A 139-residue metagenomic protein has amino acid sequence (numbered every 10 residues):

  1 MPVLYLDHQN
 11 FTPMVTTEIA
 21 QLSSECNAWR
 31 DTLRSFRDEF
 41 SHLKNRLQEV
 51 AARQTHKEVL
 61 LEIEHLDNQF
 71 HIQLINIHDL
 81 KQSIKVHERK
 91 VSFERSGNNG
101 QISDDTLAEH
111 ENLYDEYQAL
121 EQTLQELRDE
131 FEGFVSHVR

Functional and structural regions predicted by a protein language model:
P2-R139: Charge-rich amphipathic alpha-helical interaction elements
